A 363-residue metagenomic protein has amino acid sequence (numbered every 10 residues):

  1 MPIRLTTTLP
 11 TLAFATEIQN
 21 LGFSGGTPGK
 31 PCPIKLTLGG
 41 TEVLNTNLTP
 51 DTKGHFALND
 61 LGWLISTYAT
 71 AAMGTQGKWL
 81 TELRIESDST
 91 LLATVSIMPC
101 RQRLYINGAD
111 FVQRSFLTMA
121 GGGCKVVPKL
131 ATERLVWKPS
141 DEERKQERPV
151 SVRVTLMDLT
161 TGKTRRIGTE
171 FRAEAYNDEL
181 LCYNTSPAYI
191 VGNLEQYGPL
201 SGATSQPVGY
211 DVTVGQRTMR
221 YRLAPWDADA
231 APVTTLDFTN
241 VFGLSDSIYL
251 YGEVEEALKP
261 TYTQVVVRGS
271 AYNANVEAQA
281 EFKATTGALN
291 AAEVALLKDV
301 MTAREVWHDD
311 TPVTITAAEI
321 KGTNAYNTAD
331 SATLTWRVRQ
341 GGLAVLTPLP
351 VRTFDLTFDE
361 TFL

Functional and structural regions predicted by a protein language model:
M1-A231: Preference for solvent-exposed, low-hydrophobicity sequence contexts
P2-A13, D141-Q146, R153, M157-L159 (+5 more regions): Extracellular/virion structural assembly segments
